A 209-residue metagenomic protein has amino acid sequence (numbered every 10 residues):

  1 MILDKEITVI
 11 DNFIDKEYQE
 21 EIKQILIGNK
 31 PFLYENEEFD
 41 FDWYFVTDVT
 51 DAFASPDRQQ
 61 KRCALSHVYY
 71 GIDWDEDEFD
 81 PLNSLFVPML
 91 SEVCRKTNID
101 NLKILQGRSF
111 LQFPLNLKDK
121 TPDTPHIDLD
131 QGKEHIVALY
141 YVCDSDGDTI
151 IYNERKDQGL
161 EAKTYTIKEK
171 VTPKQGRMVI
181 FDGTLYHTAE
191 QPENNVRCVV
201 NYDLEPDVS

Functional and structural regions predicted by a protein language model:
M1-N101: Non-heme Fe(II)/2-oxoglutarate
F79-S209: Catalytic core of non-heme Fe(II) oxygenases with the double-stranded beta-helix
